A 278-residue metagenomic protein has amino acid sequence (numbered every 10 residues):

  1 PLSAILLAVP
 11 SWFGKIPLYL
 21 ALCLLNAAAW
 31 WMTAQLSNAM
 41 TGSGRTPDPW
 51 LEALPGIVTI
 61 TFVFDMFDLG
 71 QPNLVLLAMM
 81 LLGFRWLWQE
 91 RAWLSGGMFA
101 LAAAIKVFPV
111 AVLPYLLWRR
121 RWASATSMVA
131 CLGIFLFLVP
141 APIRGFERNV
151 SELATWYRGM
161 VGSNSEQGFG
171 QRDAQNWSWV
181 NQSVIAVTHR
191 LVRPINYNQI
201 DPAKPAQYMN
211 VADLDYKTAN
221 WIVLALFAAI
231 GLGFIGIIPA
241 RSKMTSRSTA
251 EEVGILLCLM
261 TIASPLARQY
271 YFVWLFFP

Functional and structural regions predicted by a protein language model:
P1-S95, W122-T261, P265-Q269: Primarily membrane-embedded glycan-assembly and transfer machineries that use lipid-linked glycans
L6-V9, L113, F277-P278: Buried hydrophobic packing segments
A78, L113, Y197, L275-F276: Enrichment for repetitive, rod-forming helical segments
W93-L117, L256-A263: Membrane-interface alpha helices of multi-pass inner-membrane proteins
L101, V110, R158-G159, N210 (+1 more regions): Intrinsically disordered, low-complexity regions enriched in small/polar residues
L117, R121, P278: Active-site catalytic pocket residues across diverse enzymes, especially alpha/beta-hydrolases
R268-P278: Hydrophobic/aromatic-rich transmembrane helices and adjacent perimembrane loops
